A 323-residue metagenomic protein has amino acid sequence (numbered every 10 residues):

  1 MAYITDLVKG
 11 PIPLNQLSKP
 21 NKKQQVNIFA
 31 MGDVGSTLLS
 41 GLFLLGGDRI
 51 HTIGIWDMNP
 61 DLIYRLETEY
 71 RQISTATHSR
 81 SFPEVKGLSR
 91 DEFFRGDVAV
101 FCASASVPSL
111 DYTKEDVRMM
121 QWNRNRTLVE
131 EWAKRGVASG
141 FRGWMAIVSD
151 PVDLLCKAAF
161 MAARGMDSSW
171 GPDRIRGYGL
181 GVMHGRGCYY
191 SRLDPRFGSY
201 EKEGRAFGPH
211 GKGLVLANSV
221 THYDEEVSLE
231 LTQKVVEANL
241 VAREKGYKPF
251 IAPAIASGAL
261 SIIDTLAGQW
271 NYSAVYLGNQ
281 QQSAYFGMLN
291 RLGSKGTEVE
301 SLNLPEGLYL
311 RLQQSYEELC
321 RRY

Functional and structural regions predicted by a protein language model:
A2-R65: NAD(P)+-binding Rossmann beta1-loop-alpha1 motif at the extreme N-terminus of oxidoreductases
A2-T5, K9, W56-G96: Conserved N-terminal Rossmann-fold NAD(P) cofactor-binding segment
D33, T37, D61, R124-T127 (+3 more regions): Conserved active-site and cofactor/substrate-binding residues in soluble primary-metabolism enzymes
G46-D48, S74-H78, R164-D173: Short helix-capping segments at alpha-helix termini
S81-W144: Rossmann-like NAD(P)-binding element
W144-H222: Rossmann-like dinucleotide-binding core of oxidoreductases
S191-Y323: Long, compositionally biased stretches enriched for glycine and/or charged residues
